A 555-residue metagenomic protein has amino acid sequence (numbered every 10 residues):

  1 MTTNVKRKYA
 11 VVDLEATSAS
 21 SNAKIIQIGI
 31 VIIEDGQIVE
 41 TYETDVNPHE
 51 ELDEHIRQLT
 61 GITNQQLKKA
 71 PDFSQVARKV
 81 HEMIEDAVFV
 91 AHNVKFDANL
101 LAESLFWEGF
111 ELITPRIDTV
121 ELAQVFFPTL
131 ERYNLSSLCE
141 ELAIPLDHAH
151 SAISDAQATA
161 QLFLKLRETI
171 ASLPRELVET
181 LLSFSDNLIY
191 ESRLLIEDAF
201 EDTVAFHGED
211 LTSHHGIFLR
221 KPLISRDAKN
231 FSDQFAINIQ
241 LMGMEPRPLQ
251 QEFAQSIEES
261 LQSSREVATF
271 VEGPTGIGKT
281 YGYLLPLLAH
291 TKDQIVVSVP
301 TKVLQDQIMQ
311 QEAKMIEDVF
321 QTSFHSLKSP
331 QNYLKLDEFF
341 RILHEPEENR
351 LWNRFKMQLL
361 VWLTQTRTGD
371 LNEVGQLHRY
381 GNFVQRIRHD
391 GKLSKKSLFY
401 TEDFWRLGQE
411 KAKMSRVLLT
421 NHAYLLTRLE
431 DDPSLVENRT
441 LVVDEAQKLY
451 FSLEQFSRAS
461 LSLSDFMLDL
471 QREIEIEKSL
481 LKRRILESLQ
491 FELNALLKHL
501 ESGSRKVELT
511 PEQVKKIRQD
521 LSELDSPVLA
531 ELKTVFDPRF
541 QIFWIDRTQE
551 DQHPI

Functional and structural regions predicted by a protein language model:
T2-N4, K165-A236: Acidic two-metal-ion nuclease catalytic site recognized across multiple nuclease folds, prominently DnaQ/RNase D-T
T2-T114, P128-L146, H150: Conserved non-catalytic scaffold segment of RNase H-like nuclease domains
S18-S20, D97, A123, L426 (+2 more regions): Catalytic P-loop NTPase motifs of RecA-like helicase/translocase cores
L223-F270: Conserved pre-motif I regulatory segment
S263-L285: Walker A/P-loop
T280-D293, Q311-M315: Walker A/P-loop NTP-binding motif
Q294, K302-S415: A substrate-engagement module of RecA-like helicase motors
S397-R416, H422-W544: Signature of the SF2 helicase/ATPase Hel1-core->accessory helical subdomain module
